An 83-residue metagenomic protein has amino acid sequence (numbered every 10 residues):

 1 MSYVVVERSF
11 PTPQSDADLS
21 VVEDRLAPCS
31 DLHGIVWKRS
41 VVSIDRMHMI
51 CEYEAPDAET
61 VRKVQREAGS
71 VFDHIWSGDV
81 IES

Functional and structural regions predicted by a protein language model:
M1-L32, V36-K38, S43-M47, V80-S83: Short S/T/G/P-rich N-terminal loop/turn motif that feeds into the first structured element of a domain
S9, E52-E54: Short hydrophobic/aromatic beta-strand micro-patches that form the beta-sheet surface supporting nucleotide- or nucleic
L19, D24-L26, I50-C51, R62 (+1 more regions): Alpha-helix boundary/interfacial micro-motifs
E54-S83: An amphipathic, aromatic/His-enriched active-site/gating alpha helix that lines ligand/cofactor pockets
